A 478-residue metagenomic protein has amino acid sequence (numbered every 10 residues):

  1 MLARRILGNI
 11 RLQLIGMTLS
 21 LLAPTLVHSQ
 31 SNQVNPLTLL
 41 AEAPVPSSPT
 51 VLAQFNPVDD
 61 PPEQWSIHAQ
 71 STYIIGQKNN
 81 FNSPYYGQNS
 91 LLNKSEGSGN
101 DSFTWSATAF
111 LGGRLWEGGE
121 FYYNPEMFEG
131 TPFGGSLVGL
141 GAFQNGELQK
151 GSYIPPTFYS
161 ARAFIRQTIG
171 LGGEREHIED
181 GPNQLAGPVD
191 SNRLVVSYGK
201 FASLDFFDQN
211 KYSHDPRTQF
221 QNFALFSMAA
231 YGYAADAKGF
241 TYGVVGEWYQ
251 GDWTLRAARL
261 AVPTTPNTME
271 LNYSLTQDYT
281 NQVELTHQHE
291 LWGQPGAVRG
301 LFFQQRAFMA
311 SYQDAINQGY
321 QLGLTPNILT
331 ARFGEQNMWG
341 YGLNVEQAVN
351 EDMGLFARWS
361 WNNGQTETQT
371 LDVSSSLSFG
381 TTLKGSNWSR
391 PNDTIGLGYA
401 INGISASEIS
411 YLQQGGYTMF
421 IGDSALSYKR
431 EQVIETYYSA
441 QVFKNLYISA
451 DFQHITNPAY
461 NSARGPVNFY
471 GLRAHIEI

Functional and structural regions predicted by a protein language model:
L2, L7, L21-G99, F110 (+2 more regions): N-terminal periplasmic/intermembrane-space "pro-region" immediately following the signal or transit peptide
N35-T38, R162-E174, L397, P466-I478: Outer-membrane beta-barrel "beta-signal"
A53-I67, K78-N80, G112-F121, G134 (+7 more regions): Short loop/turn motifs that connect adjacent beta-strands in outer-membrane beta-barrel proteins
E63, D101-A107, P156-A161, K238-Y242 (+6 more regions): Residues that define the transmembrane beta-barrel architecture of outer-membrane proteins
A69, A107-G113, A163-Q167, Y198 (+8 more regions): Residues on the lipid-exposed face of transmembrane beta-strands in outer-membrane beta-barrel proteins
S71-I75, Y123-M127, V196-K200, A257-A261 (+6 more regions): Transmembrane beta-barrel strands of outer-membrane/channel proteins
L137-P155, Y159, G172-T280, E284 (+2 more regions): Surface-exposed coil loops of outer-membrane beta-barrel proteins
E284-T286, L301-E335, F356, N363 (+3 more regions): Outer membrane beta-barrel transmembrane domains
